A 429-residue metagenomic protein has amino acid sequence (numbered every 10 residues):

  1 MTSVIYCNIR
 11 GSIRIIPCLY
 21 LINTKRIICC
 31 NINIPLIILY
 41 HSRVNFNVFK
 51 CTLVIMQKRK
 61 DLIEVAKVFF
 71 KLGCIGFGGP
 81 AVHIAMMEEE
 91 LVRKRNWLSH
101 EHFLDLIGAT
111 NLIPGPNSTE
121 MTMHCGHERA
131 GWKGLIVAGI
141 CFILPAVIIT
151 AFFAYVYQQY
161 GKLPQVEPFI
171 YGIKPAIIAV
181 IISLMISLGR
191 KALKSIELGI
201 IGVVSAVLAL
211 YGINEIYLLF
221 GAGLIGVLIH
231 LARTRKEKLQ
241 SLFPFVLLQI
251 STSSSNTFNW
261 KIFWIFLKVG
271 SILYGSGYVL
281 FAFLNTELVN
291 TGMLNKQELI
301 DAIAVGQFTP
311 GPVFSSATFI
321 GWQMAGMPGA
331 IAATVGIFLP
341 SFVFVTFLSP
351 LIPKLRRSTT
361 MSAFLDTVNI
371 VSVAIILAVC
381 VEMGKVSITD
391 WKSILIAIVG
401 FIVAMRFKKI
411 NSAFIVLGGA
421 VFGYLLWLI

Functional and structural regions predicted by a protein language model:
V4-Y6, N23, C29-N31, N45: Intrinsic low-complexity, disordered N-terminal segments enriched in polar/charged/small residues
I5, P17-I22, P35-H41: Hydrophobic alpha-helical signal peptides and transmembrane signal-/tail-anchor segments that drive secretory-pathway
C7, C18, C29-C30, C51: Cysteine-centered motifs
I34, Y40-I113, H124-T309, V313-I429: Multi-pass membrane proteins that catalyze or facilitate reactions on polyprenyl-/lipid-phosphate substrates and their
